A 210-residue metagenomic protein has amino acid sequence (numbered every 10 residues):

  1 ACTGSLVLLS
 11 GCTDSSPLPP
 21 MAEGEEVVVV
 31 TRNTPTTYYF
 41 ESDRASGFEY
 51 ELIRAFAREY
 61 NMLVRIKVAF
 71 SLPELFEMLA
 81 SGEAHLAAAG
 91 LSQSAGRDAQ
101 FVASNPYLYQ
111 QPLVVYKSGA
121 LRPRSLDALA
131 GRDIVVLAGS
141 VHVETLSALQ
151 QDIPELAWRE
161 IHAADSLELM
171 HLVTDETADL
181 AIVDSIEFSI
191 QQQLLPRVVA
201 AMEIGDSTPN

Functional and structural regions predicted by a protein language model:
L8-G11: C-terminal motif of bacterial Sec signal peptides marking the signal peptidase cleavage site
D14-L91, A95-A99, W158-A163, H171: Extracytoplasmic small-molecule ligand-binding "clamshell" domains of the periplasmic binding protein/Venus flytrap
V27-V30, V115, R132-L137, A181: Short, well-ordered beta-strand segments
T31-T34, N105-G119, S166, S185-I186 (+1 more regions): Periplasmic-binding protein-like
F40-E41, A45, R132-G139: Short beta-strand->loop
P73, E77-A80, A88-Q100, T145-L149 (+1 more regions): A ligand-binding cleft/hinge motif common to bilobed small-molecule-binding domains
N105, Y116-I134: Flexible hinge/capping segments at coil-to-helix
V136-Q150: Secondary-structure junction motif
